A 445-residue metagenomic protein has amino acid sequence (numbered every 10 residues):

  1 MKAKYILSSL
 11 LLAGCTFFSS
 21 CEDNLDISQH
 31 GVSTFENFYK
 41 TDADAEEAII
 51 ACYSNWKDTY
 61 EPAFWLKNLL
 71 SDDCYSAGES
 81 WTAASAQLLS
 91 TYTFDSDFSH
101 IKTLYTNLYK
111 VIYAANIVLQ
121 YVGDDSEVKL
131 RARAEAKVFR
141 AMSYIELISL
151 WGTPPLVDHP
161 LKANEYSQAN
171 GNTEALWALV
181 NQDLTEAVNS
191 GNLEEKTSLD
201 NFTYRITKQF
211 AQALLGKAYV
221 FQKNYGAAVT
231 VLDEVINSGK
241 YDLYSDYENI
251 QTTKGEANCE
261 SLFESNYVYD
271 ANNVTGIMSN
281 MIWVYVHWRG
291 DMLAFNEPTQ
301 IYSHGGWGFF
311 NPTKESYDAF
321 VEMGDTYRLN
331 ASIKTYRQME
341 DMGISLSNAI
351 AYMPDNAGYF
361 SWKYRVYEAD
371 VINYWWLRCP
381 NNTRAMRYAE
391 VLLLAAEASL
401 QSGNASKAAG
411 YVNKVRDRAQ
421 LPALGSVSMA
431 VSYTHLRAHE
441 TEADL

Functional and structural regions predicted by a protein language model:
M1-Q29: Bacterial Sec-dependent N-terminal signal peptides
E22-W81, T185-G191, R205-I350: An aromatic- and glycine-enriched ligand-binding surface/loop that stacks and positions planar moieties
T41-Y60, W81-W151, Y166-E174, L184-K196 (+2 more regions): Conserved, well-structured interaction surfaces
L88-T93, E315-Y388: Flexible, polar/acidic helix-loop-strand segments at domain edges
T434-T441: Conserved small/polar residues in nucleotide/adenosyl-binding loops
